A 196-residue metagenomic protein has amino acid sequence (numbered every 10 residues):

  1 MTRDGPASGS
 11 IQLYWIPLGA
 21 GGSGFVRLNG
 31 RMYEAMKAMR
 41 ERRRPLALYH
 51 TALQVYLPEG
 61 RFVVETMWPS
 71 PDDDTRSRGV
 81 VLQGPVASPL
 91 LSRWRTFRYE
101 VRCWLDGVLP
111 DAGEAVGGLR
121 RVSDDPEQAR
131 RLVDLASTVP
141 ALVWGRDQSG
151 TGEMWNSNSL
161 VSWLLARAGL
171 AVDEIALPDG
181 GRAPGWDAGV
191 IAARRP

Functional and structural regions predicted by a protein language model:
M1-T151, R194-P196: Non-catalytic ligand/cofactor/substrate-binding and regulatory segments of enzyme domains
L46, W155-W163: A structural signal for well-ordered alpha-helical segments within the folded catalytic domains of diverse enzymes
Q54, W163-R167: Short glycine/serine- and small hydrophobic-enriched flexible loop segments
W144-N158, A168-G180: Short conserved catalytic/interaction loops centered on acidic-Pro-aromatic/His motifs
P178-P196: Short terminal or interdomain "cap/linker" segment that borders an active site or interface and mediates
